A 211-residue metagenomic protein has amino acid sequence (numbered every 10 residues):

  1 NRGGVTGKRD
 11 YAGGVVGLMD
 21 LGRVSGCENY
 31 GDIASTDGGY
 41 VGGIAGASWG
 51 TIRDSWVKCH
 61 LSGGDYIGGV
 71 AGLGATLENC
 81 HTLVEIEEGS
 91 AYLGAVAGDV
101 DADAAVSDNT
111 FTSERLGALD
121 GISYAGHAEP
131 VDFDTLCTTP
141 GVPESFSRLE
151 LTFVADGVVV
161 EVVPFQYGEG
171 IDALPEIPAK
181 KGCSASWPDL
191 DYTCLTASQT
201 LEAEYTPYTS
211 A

Functional and structural regions predicted by a protein language model:
N1-D156, Y208: Predominantly extracellular beta-rich ligand-binding scaffolds that present long acidic/polar faces for carbohydrate
D108, P175, S198, E204-P207: A detector of low-complexity, intrinsically disordered, Ser/Thr/Gly/Pro/Ala-rich segments
H127, C137-P140, E161, D172-P175 (+1 more regions): Compositionally biased, intrinsically disordered/low-complexity regions enriched for serine, proline and threonine
L151, A155-E176: Solvent-exposed, low-complexity, repeat-rich "mucin-like" stalks and linkers
L151, L201, A211: A broad, low-specificity signal marking well-ordered, structured residues that form hydrophobic/aromatic
E169-T200: Surface-exposed interfaces of beta-sheet-rich extracellular modules
L190, Y205-A211: Beta-rich interaction/scaffold domains
